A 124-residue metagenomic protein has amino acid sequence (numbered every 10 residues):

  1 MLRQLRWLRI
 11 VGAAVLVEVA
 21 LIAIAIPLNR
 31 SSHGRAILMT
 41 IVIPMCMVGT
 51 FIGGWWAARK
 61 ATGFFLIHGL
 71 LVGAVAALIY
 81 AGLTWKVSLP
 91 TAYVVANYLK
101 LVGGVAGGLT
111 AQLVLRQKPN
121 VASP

Functional and structural regions predicted by a protein language model:
M1-P124: Juxtamembrane/disordered regions of integral membrane proteins
